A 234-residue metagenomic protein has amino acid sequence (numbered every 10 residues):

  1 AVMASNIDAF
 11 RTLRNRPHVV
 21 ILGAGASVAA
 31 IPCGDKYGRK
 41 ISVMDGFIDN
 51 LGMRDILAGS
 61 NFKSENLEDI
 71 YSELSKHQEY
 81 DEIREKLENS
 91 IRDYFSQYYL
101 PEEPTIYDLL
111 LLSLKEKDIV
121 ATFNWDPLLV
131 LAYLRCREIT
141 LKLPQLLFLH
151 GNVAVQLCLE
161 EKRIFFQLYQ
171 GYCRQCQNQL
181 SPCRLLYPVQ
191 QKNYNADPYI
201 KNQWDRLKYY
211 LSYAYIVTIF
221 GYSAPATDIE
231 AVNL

Functional and structural regions predicted by a protein language model:
A1-L129, E138, P225: Gly/serine-rich nucleotide phosphate-binding loop at the start of the catalytic core of nucleotide/ADP-ribose-handling
R14-R16, I41, M53, C158-K162 (+2 more regions): Metal-dependent nucleotidyl/phosphoryl-transfer cores and adjacent nucleic-acid-binding surfaces
V19-G25, A121-N124, Q179-L234: Glycine-rich anion-binding loop/nest that anchors nucleotide
A29-I31, L129-A132, Q156-L159, F166-L168 (+1 more regions): Short helix/loop capping segments that flank catalytic or ligand/cofactor-binding pockets
E116-D118, L143-P144, Y215: Short glycine-/polar-rich loops that comprise or flank the Walker A/P-loop and associated switch/sensor motifs
A132-E138, N233-L234: Short, aromatic/basic amphipathic alpha-helical patches
C136-L147: A short alpha->loop->secondary-structure connector
F148-Y199: Cys/His-rich short segments
